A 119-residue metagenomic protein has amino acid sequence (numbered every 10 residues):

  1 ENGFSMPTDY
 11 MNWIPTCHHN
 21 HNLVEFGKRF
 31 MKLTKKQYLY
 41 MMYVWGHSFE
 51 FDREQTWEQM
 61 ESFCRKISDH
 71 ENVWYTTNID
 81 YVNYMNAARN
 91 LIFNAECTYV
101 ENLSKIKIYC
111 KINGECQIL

Functional and structural regions predicted by a protein language model:
E1-Y43, A88: Active-site-adjacent pocket scaffolds in enzyme catalytic domains
N2, K28, M41-L119: C-terminal domain-boundary segment and adjacent tail
